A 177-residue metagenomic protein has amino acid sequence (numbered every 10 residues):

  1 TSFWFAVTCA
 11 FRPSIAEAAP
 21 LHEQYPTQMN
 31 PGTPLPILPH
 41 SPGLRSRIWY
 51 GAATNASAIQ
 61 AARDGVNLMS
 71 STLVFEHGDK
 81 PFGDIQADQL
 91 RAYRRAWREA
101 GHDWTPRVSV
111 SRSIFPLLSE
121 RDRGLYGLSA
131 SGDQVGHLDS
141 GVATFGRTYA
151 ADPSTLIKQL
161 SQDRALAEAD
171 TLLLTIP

Functional and structural regions predicted by a protein language model:
T1-P177: Active-site-adjacent structural elements that line small-molecule/cofactor binding pockets in enzymes
